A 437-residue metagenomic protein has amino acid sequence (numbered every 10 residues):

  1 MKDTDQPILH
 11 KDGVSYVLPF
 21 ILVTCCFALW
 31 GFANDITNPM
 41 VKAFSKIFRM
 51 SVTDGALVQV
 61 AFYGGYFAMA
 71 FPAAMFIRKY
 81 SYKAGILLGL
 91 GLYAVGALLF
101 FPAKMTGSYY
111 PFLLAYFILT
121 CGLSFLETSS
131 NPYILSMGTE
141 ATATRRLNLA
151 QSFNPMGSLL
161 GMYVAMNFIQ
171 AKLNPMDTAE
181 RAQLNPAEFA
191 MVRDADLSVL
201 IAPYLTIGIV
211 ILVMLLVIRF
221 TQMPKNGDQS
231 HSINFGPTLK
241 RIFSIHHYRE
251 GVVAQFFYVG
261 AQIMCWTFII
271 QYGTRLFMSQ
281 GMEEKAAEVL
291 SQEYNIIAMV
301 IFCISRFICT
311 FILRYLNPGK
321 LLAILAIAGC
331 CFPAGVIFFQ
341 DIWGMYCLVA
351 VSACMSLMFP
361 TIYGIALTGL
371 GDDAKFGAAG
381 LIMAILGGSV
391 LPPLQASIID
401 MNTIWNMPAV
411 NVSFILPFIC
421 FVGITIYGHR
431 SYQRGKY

Functional and structural regions predicted by a protein language model:
M1-C26, W30, K46: Cytosolic juxtamembrane N-terminal segment immediately preceding the first transmembrane helix of multi-pass
K2, G13, M214-F220, F418-Y437: Multi-pass alpha-helical transporter architecture, strongest for 12-TM Major Facilitator/SLC carriers used
T37-V41, G161-K172, I242-I296: Extracytoplasmic gate region of multi-pass secondary transporters
L57-I77, I296-I308, G387: Central cavity-lining transmembrane alpha-helices of secondary-active solute carriers, predominantly the Major
G91-T106, I327-Q340: C-terminal ends and interior cores of transmembrane alpha-helices in multi-pass membrane transporters/permeases
Y109-S129, W343-M358: Hydrophobic core of transmembrane alpha-helices in multi-pass small-molecule transporters, especially MFS/SLC-type
L123, T142-T178, A379-P392: Glycine-rich segments within core transmembrane alpha-helices of 12-TM secondary carriers
F125-T139, S356-G371: Intracellular juxtamembrane helix-capping segments at the cytosolic ends of symmetry-related transmembrane helices
